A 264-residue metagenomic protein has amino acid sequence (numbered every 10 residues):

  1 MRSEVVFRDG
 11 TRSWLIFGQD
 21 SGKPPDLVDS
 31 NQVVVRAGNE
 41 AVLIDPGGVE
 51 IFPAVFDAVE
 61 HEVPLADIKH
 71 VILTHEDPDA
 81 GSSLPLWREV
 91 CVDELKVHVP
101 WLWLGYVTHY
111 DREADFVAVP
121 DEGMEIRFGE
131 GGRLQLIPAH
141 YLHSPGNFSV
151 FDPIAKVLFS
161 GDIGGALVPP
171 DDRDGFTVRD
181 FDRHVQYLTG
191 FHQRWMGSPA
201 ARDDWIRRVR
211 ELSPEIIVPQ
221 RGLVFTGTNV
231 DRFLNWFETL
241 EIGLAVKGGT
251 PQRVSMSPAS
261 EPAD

Functional and structural regions predicted by a protein language model:
R2, T226-D264: C-terminal regulatory/interaction regions
S3-H61, F148-S160: Conserved beta-strand hairpin/beta-sheet module of binuclear metal-dependent hydrolase folds, prominently
G18-P24, G47-V49, L73-H75, L134-H140 (+1 more regions): Short, flexible loop segments at the rims of nucleotide/cofactor-binding pockets, characterized by
G48-V49, P78, G165, V224: Short, glycine/acidic-enriched loop or turn micro-motifs at the edges of active sites
E50-H98: Active-site metal-binding motif and surrounding structural segment of the metallo-beta-lactamase
F56-D57, L84-L86, Y110-D111, D172 (+1 more regions): Short amphipathic alpha-helical segments
C91-N147, G197, A201-D204: Metallo-beta-lactamase
R133, A139-T228, E238-L240: Metallo-beta-lactamase
